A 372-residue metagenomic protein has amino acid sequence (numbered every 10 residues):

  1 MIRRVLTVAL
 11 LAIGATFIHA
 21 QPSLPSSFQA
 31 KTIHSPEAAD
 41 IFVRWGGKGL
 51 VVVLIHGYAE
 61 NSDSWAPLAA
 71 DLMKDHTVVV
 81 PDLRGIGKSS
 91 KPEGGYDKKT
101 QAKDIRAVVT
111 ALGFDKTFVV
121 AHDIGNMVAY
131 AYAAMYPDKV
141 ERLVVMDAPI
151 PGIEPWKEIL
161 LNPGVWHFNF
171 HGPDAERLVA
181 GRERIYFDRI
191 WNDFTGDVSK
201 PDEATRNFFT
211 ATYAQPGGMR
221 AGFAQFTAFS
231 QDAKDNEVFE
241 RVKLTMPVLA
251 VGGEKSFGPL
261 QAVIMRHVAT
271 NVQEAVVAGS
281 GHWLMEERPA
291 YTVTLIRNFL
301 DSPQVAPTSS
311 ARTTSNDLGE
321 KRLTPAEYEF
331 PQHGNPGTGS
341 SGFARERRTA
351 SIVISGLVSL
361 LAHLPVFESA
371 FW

Functional and structural regions predicted by a protein language model:
M1-L50, K74-H76, A262, T270-Q273 (+3 more regions): Alpha/beta-hydrolase fold catalytic core
Q21-A30, E37-I41, V51, V79 (+5 more regions): Flexible "cap/lid" subdomain of the alpha/beta-hydrolase fold that forms the substrate-access gate
G46-K88: Conserved HGGG/HGGXW glycine-rich cap/lid loop of the alpha/beta-hydrolase fold
S280-R288, V293: Catalytic histidine-centered segment of alpha/beta-hydrolase-like enzymes
P365-F371: Short, intrinsically disordered C-terminal tails of secreted or membrane-associated proteins
